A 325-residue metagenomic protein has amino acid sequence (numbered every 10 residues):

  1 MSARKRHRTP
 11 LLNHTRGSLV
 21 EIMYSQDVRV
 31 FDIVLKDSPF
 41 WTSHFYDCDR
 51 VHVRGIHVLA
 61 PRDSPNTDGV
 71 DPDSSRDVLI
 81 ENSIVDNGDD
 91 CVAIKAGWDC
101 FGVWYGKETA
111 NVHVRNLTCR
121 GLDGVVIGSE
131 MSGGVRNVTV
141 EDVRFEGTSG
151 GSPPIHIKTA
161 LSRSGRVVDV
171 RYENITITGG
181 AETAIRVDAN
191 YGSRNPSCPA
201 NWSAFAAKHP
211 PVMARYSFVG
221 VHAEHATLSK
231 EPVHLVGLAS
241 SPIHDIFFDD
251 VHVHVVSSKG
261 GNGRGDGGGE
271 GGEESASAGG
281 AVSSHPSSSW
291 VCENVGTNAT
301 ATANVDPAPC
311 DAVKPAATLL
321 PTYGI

Functional and structural regions predicted by a protein language model:
M1-I325: Extracellular/periplasmic carbohydrate-active domains that bind, remodel, or depolymerize complex polysaccharides
